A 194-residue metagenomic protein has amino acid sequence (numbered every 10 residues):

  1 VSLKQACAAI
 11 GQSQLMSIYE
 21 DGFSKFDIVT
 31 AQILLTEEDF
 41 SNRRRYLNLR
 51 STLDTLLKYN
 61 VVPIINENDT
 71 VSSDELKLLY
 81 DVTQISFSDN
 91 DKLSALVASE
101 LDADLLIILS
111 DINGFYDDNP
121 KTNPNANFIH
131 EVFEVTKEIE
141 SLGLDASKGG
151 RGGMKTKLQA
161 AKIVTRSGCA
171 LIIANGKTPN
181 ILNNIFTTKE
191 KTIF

Functional and structural regions predicted by a protein language model:
V1-F194: C-terminal catalytic "cap/lid" subdomain
